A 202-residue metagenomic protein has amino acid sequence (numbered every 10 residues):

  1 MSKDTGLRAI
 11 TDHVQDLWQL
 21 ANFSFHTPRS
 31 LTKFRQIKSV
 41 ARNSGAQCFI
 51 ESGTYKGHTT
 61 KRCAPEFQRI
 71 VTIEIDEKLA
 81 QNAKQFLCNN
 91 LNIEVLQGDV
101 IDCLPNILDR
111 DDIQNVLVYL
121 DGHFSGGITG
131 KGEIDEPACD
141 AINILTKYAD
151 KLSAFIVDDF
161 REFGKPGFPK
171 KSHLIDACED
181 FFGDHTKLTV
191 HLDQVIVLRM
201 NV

Functional and structural regions predicted by a protein language model:
M1-L117, H123-V202: A short alpha-helical cap/connector motif
